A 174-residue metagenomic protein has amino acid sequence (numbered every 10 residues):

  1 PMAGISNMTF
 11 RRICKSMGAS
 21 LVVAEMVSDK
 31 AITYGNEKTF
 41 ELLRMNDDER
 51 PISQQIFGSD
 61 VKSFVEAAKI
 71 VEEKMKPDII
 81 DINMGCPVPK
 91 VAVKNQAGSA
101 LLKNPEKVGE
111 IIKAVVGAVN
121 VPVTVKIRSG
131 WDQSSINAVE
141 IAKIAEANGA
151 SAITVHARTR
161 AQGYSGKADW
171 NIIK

Functional and structural regions predicted by a protein language model:
P1-K174: Flavin-dependent oxidoreductase catalytic cores
